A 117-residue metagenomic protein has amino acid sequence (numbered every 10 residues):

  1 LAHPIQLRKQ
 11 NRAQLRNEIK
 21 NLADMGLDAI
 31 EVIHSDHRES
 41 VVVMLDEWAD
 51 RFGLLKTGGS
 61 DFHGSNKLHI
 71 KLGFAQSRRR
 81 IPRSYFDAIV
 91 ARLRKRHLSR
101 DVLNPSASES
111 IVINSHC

Functional and structural regions predicted by a protein language model:
L1-C117: Charged catalytic cores and adjacent phosphate/nucleic-acid-binding surfaces used for phosphate/nucleic-acid chemistry
